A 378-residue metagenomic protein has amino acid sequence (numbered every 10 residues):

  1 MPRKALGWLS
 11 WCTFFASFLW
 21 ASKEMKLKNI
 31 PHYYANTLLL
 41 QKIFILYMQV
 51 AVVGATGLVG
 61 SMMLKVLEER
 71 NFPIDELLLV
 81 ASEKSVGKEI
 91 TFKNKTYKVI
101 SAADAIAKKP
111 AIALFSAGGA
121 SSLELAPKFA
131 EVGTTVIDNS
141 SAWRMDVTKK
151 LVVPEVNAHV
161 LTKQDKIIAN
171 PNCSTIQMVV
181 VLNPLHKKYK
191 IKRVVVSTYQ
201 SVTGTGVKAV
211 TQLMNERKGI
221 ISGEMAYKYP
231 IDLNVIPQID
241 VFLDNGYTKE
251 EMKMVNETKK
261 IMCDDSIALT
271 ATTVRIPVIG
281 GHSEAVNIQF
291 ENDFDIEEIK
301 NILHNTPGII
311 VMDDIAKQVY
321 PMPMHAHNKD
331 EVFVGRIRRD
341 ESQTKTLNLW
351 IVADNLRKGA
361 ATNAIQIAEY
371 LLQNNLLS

Functional and structural regions predicted by a protein language model:
W8-W11, W20: Tryptophan (W) side chains
T13-A16, A35: Short hydrophobic alpha-helical segments enriched in small aliphatic residues
S22-E24: Glycine-biased, low-complexity coil/linker segments
H32-Y47: Short, Lys/Arg-enriched N-terminal segments with co-localized hydrophobic residues within the first ~10-30 amino acids
L46-I231, S266-A268, V332-F333, I337-Q343 (+3 more regions): N-terminal Rossmann-like NAD(P) cofactor-binding subdomain of oxidoreductases, focused on the glycine-rich
A113, V202-S378: Charged docking surfaces used in two-component/phosphorelay signaling
